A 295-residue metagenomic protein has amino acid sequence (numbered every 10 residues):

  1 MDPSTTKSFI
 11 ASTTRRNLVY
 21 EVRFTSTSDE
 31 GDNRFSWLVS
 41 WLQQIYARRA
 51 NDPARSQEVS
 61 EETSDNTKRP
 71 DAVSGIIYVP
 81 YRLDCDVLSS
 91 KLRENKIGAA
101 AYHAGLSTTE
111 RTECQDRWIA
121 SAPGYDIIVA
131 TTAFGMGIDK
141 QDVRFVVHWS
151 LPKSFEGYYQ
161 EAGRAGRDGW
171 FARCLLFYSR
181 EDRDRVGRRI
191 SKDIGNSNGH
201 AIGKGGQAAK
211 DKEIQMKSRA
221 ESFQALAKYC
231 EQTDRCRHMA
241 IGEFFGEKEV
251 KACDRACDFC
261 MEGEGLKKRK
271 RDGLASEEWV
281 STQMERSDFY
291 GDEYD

Functional and structural regions predicted by a protein language model:
M1-H200, K210, E249-V250: Helicase motor core with emphasis on the C-terminal RecA-like subdomain
D142-V143, V147, L151-Q160, A165-D295: C-terminal accessory region of SF2 helicases/translocases
